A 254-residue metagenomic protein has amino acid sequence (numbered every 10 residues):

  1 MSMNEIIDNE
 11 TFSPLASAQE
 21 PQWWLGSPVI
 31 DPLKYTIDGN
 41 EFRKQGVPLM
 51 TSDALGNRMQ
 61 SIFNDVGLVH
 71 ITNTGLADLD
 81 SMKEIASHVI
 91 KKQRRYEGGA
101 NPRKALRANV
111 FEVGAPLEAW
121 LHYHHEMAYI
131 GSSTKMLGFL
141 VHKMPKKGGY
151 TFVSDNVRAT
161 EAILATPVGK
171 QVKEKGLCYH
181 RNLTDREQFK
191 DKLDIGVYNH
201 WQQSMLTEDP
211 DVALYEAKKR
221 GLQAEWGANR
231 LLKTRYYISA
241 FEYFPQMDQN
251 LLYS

Functional and structural regions predicted by a protein language model:
S2-S254: Non-heme Fe(II) oxygenase catalytic core, chiefly the N-lobe of the double-stranded beta-helix
